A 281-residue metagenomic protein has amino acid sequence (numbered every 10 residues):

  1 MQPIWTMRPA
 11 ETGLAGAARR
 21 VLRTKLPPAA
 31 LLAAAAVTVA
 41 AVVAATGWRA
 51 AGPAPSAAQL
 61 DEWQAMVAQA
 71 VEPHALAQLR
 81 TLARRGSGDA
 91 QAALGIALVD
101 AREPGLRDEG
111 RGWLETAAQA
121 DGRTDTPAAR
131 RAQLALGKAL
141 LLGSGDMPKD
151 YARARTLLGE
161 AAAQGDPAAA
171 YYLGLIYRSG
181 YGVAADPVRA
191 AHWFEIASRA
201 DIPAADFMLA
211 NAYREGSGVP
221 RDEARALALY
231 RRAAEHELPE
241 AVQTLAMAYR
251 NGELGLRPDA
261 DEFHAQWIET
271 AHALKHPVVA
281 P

Functional and structural regions predicted by a protein language model:
M1-A15: N-terminal intrinsically disordered, acidic low-complexity segments at the extreme N-terminus
V39-I96: N-terminal leader/linker segments that initiate helical-solenoid repeat arrays
P55-Q64, L76, R80, A92 (+7 more regions): Alpha-helical tetratricopeptide repeat
A70-H74, P104-W113, M147-L157, A184-W193 (+2 more regions): Structural signature of tandem alpha-helical TPR/SEL1-like repeats, specifically the intra-repeat loop/turn
V71, R85-G88, D100-R102, A120-R123 (+10 more regions): Short helix-capping/linker turns of helical repeat alpha-solenoids
A93-D100, Q133-L142, Y172-S179, D206-E215 (+2 more regions): Hydrophobic face of amphipathic alpha-helices that form TPR/SEL1-like repeat modules and related alpha-solenoid
T244, R250-P281: Terminal, low-structured helical/coil segments at or just beyond the last alpha-helical repeat
